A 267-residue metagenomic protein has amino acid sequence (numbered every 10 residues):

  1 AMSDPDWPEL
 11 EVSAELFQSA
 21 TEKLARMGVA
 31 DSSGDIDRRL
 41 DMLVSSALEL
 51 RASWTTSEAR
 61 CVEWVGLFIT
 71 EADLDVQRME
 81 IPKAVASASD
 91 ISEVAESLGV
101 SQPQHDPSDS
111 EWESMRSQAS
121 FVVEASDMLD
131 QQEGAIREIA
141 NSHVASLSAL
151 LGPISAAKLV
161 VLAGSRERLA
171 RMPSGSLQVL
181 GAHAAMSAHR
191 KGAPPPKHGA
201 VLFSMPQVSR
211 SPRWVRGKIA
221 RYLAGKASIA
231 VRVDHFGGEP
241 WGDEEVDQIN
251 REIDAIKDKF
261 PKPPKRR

Functional and structural regions predicted by a protein language model:
A1-Q77, S89-D90: Phosphate- and other anionic-substrate recognition elements at nucleic-acid/protein interfaces
D35, R39-E49, S53, P107-S110 (+3 more regions): Non-transmembrane, amphipathic alpha-helical segments
L48, A52-T55, A59, R116-D130 (+3 more regions): Generic structural signal for well-ordered, non-transmembrane alpha-helical segments in soluble/cytosolic regions
Q77-K83: Short, conserved phosphate-binding/catalytic loop or strand-edge motifs used in phosphoryl-/nucleotidyl-transfer
S89-S101: Long, charge-rich alpha-helical interaction segments
V100-I154: Helix-hairpin-helix/helix-loop-helix acidic hairpins
V161-H235: Phosphate-backbone recognition surface of nucleic-acid-processing proteins
V208-G217, R221, A230-R267: Low-complexity, acidic/Ser/Thr- and charged residue-rich accessory regions of DNA metabolism proteins
